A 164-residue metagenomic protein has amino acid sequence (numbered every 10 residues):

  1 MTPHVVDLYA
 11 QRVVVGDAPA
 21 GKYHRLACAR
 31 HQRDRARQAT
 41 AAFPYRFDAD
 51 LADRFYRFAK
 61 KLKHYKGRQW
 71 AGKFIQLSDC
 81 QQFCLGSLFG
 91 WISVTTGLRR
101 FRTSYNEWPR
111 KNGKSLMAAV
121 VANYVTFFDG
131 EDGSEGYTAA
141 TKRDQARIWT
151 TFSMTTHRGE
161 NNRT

Functional and structural regions predicted by a protein language model:
M1-T164: Phosphate/NTP-binding elements of NTP-utilizing enzymes
